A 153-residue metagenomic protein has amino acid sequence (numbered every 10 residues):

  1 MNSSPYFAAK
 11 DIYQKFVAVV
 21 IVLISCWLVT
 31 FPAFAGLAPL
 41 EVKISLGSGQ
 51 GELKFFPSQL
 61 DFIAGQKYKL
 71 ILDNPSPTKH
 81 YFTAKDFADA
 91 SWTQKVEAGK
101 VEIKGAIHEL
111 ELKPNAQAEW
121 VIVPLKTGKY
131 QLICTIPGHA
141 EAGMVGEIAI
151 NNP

Functional and structural regions predicted by a protein language model:
S4-V20: Bacterial N-terminal signal peptides that target proteins for export
V17-T30: Bacterial N-terminal signal peptides
F31-A35: Sec/Tat signal peptide C-region and signal peptidase I cleavage site
L37-K67: N-terminal edge beta-strand
E52, E97-G105: Short beta-strand and strand-turn-strand segments in soluble, beta-rich domains
Q59-T83, A118-K126, N152: Beta-strand cores of secreted/periplasmic/IMS beta-sandwich domains, seen most often in copper-related folds
A88-G99: Short aromatic-acidic-glycine turn motif
H108-P153: Extracellular/periplasmic metallocenter environments
